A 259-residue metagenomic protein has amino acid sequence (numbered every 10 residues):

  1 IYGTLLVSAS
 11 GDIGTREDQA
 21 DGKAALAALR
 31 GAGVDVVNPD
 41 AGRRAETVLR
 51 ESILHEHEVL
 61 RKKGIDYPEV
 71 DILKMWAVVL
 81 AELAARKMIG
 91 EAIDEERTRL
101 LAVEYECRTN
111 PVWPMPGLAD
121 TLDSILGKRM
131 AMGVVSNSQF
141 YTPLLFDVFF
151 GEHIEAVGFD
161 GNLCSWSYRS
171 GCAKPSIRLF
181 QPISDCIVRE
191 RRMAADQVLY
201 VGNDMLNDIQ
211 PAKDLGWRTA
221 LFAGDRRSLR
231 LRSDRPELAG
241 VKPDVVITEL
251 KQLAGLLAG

Functional and structural regions predicted by a protein language model:
T4-L5: Hydrophobic "anchor" residues
S8-K63: Conserved phosphoryl-transfer catalytic core
A9-A20, I65-D66, P143-G151, R230-R232: Short, flexible/disordered intra-domain loops and linkers
K23-V37, D71-I89: Helix-loop "lid/cap" segments that line or gate small-molecule binding pockets
G31, D35-D40, A119, D123 (+1 more regions): Asp-based, Mg2+/Mn2+-dependent phosphohydrolase catalytic module
A45-E56, A77, R97-C107: Short, Lys/Arg-enriched alpha-helical recognition elements, typified by the DNA-recognition helix
I65-M75, V103-V134: Short, acidic loop-to-helix structural element flanking the phosphoryl-transfer center in phosphate-processing enzymes
L80-L118: A short mid-domain helix/strand-loop element embedded in enzyme catalytic domains that forms or borders the active-site
